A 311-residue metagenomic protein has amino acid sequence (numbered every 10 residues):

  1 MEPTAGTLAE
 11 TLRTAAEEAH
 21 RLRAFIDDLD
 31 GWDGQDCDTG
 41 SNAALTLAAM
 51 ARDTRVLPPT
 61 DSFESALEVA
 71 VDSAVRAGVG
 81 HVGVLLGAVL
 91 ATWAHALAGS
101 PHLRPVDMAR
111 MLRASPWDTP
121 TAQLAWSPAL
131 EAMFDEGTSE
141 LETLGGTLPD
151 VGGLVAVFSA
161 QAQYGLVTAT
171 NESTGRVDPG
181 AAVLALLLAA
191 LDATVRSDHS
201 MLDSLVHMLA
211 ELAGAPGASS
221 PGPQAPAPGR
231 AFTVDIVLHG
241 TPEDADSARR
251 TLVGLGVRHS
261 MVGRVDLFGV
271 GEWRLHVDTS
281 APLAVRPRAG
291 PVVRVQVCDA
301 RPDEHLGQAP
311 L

Functional and structural regions predicted by a protein language model:
M1-L311: N-terminal loops that bind phosphate or other acidic moieties and the adjacent beta-alpha structural core
